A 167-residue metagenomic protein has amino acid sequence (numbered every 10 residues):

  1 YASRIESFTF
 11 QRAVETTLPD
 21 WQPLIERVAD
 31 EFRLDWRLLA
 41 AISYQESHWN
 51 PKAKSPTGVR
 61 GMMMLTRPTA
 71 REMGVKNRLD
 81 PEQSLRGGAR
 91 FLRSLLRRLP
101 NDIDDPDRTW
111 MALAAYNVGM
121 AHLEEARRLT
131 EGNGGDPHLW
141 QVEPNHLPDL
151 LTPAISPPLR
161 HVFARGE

Functional and structural regions predicted by a protein language model:
Y1-E167: Catalytic glycan-binding domains that act on GlcNAc-containing polysaccharides
